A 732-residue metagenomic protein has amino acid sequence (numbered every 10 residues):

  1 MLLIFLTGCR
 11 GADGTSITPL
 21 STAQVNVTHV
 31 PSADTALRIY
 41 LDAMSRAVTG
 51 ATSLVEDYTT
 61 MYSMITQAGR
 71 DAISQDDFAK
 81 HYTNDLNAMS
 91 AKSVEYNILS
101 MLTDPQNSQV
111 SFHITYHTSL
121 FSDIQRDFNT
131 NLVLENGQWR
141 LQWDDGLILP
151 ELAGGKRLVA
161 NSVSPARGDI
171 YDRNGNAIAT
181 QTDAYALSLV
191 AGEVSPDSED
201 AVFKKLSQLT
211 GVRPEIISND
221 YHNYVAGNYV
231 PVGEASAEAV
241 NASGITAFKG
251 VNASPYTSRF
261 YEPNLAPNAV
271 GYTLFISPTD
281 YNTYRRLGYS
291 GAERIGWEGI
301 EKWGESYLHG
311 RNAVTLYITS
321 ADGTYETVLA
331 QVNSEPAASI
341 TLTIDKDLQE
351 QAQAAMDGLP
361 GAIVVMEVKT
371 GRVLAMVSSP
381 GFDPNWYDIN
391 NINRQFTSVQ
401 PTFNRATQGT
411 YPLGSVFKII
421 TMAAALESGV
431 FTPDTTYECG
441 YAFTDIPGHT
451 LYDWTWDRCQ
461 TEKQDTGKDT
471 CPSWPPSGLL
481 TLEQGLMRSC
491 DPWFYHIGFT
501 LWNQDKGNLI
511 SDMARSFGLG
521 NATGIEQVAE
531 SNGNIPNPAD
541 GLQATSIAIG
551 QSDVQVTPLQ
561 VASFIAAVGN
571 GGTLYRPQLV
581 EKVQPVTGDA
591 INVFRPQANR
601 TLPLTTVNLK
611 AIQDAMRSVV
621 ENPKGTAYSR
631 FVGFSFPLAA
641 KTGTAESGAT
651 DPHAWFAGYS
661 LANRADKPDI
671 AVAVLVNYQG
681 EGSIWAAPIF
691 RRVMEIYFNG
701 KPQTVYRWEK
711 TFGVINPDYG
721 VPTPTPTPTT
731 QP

Functional and structural regions predicted by a protein language model:
F5-G8: C-terminal motif of bacterial Sec signal peptides marking the signal peptidase cleavage site
R10-R46, A51: Short, low-complexity N-terminal intrinsically disordered segments enriched in polar/charged residues
G11-S21, N84, A91-A362, F382-P401 (+4 more regions): Extracytoplasmic/periplasmic proteins that interact with beta-lactams or build/remodel peptidoglycan
P31-D42, E56-S63, D76, K80 (+25 more regions): Solvent-exposed, polar/charged alpha-helical surfaces in well-ordered, non-transmembrane soluble domains, broadly
T35, S53-Q109: Short solvent-exposed beta->alpha transition segments
L41-T49, S63-R70, T83, N87 (+16 more regions): Sec-exported extracytoplasmic/periplasmic mature domains
S53-M61, I73, V94-I98, E215-Y221 (+8 more regions): Surface-exposed patches in mature extracellular/periplasmic domains of secreted proteins
T319-L329, G361, V368-S415, I420-G682 (+1 more regions): Beta-lactam-recognizing serine transpeptidase/beta-lactamase-like catalytic domain environment
